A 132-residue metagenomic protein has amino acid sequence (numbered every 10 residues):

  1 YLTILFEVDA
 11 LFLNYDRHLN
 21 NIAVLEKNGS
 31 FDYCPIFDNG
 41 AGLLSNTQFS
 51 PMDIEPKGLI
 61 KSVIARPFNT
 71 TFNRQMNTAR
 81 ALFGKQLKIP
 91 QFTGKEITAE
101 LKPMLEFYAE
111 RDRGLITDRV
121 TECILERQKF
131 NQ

Functional and structural regions predicted by a protein language model:
Y1-N14, L19, A23-Q132: Anionic ligand-binding catalytic core segments
